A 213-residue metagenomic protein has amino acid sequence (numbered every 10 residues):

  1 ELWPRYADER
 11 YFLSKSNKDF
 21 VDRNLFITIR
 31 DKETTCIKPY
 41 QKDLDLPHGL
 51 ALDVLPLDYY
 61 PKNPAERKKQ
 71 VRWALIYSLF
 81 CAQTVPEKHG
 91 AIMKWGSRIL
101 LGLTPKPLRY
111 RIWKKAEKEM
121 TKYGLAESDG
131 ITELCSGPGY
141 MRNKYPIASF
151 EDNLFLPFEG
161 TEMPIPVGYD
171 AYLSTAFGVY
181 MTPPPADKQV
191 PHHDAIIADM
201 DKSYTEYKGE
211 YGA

Functional and structural regions predicted by a protein language model:
L2-K62, C81-G90, R98-F177, P183-A213: Conserved catalytic core of two-metal-ion nucleotidyltransferases
P64-K69: A short secondary-structure junction signal
V71-A74: Short, His- and charge-rich active-site/binding loops that engage polyanionic ligands
